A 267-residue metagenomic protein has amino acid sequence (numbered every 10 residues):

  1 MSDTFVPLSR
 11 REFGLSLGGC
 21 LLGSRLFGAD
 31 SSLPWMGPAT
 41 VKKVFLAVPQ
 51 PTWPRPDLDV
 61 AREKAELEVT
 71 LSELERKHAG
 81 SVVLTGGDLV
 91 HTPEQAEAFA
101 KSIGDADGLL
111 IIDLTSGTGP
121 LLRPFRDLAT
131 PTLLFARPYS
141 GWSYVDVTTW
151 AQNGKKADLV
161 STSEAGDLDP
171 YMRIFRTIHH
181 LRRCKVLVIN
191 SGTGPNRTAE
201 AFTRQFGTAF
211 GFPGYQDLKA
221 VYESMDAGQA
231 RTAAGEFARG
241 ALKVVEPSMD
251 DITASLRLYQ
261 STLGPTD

Functional and structural regions predicted by a protein language model:
S2-D30: N-terminal export signals
L17, D113, P138, I189-S191: Fold-independent oxyanion-binding glycine-rich loops and adjacent beta-strand/coil segments at enzyme active sites
S31-G119, R123-Y144, F175, R204 (+2 more regions): Metallocofactor- and cofactor-centric catalytic cores in central/energy metabolism, strongly enriched
P56-D57, A157-T162, C184-T193, V245-D250: Flexible, glycine/proline-enriched loop segments at strand-loop-helix junctions that form or flank small-ligand binding
Y139-I178, R182: Short, glycine-/small-residue-rich phosphate/pyrophosphate-handling segment
Y139-S140, S163-D167, S191-P195, Y215-K219: Short acidic/polar capping segments at secondary-structure boundaries
Y144-Q152, R197-F206: Short, aromatic/basic amphipathic alpha-helical patches
R176-Q205: Conserved anion/nucleotide-ligand pocket segment
